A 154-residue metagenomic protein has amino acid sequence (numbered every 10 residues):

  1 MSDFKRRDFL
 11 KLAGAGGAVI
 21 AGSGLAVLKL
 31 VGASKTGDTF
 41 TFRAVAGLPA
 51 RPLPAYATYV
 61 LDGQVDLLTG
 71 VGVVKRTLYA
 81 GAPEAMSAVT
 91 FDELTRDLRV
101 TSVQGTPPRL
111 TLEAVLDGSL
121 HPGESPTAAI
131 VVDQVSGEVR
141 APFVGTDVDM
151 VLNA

Functional and structural regions predicted by a protein language model:
M1-G17: N-terminal secretory signal peptides and thylakoid transit peptides that target proteins across membranes
G16-G24: Core hydrophobic alpha-helical transmembrane segments of single-pass membrane proteins
L25-P49: C-terminal segment of N-terminal export signals and the immediately downstream linker at the start of the mature
T41-L67: N-terminal domain-start interaction segment
F42, G47, L110-A114, A141: Generic recognition of long tandem-repeat/solenoid scaffolds
T58-P126: Predominantly extracellular/secreted and cell-surface proteins with exposed, flexible low-complexity segments
D92-E93, R140-A154: Edge beta-strand at a domain terminus
G123-A141: A short, surface-exposed beta-strand/turn
